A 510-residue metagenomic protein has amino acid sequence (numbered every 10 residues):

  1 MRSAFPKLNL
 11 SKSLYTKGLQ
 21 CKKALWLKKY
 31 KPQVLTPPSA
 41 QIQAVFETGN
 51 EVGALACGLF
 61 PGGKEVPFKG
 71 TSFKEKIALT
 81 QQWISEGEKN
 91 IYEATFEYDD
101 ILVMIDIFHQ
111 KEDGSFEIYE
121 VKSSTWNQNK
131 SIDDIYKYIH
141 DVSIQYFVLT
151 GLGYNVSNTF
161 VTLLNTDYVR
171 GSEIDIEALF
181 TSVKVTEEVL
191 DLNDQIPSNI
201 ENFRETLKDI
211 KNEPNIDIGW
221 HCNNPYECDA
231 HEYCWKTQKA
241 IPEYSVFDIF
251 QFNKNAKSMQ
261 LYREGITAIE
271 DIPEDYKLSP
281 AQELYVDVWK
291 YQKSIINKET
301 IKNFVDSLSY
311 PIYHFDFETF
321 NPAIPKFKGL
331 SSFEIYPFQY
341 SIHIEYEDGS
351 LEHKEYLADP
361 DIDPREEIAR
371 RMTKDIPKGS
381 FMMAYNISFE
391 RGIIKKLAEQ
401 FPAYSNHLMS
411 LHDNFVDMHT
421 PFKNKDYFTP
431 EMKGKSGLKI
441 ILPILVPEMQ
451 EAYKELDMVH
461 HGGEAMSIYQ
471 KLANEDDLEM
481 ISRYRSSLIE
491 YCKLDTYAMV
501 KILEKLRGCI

Functional and structural regions predicted by a protein language model:
M1-S115, N255-L284: Metal-dependent nuclease catalytic cores that hydrolyze phosphodiester bonds in DNA/RNA, characterized by
S13, G18, I42-V45, V52 (+1 more regions): Cys/His-rich finger/ribbon microdomains and the adjacent scaffold used for macromolecule binding/structural
V34, W126-Q128, Y168-V169, T237 (+9 more regions): Flexible loop/turn segments at secondary-structure boundaries
A56, F96, I118, E299-K378: Conserved RNase H-like, two-metal-ion catalytic cores of nucleic-acid enzymes
E88-A94, Y98, L102-H109, I118-E120 (+3 more regions): Conserved DEDDh/DEDDy metal-dependent 3′-5′ exonuclease domain
V121-I132: Short beta-strand-loop-alpha-helix junction that forms the active-site gateway of nucleic-acid-processing nucleases
K130-Y138, L488-Y491: Alpha-helix N-cap/helix-initiation motif
L164, S172-E243, E264, I441-I510: Acidic, Mg2+-coordinating catalytic module of metal-dependent nucleases/exonucleases that use a two-metal-ion mechanism
